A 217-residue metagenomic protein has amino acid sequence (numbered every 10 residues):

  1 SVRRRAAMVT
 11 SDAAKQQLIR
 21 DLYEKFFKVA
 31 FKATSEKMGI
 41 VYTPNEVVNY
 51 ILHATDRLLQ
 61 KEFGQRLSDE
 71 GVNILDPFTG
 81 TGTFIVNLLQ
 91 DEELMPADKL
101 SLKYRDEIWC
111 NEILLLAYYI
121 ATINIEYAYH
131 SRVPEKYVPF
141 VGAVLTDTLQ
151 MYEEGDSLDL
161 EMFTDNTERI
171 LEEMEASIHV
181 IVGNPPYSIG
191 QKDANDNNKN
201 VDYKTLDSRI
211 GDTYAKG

Functional and structural regions predicted by a protein language model:
S1-F31: Long recognition/docking surfaces used for binding and targeting
M8-D12, K37-Y42, I108-N111, L115 (+2 more regions): Short, charged/polar micro-motifs that form catalytic or ligand-binding hotspots
Q17-K25, E46, Y50, T83 (+2 more regions): Generic alpha-helical secondary structure signal
R20-K28, H53, R57, Q90 (+1 more regions): Glycine-rich, acidic and aromatic/proline-enriched surface loops and short helix-turn segments that act as binding
K25-V48: Class I SAM-dependent transferase core
E36, R132-P134, K216-G217: Short, polar/flexible loop-turn hinges at active-site or ligand-entry regions and domain interfaces
T43-G155, K199: Conserved S-adenosyl-L-methionine
T83-K99, E107, M151-G217: SAM-dependent methyltransferase catalytic-core segment centered on the flexible catalytic loop and adjoining short
